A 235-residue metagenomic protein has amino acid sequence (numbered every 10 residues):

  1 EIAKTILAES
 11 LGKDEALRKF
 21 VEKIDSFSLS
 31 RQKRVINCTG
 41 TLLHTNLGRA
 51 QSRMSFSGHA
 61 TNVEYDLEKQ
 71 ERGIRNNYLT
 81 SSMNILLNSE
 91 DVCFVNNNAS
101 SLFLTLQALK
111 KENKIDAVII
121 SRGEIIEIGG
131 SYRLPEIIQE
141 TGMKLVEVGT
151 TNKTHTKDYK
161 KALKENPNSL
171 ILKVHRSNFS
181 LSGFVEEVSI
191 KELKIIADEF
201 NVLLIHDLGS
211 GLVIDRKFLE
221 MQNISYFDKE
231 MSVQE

Functional and structural regions predicted by a protein language model:
E1-D25: Long amphipathic alpha-helical segments
I2-K4, C38-T39, G48-Q70: Glycine-rich phosphate-binding segment of PLP-dependent enzymes
K13-D14, Q32-K33, N201-I205: Flexible, glycine/charged-enriched surface loops at secondary-structure junctions
E22-L29, I126-Y132: Long alpha-helical, hydrophobic tracts
D25-Q51: N-terminal Rossmann-like NAD(P)+-binding subdomain of aldehyde/semialdehyde dehydrogenases
S28-C38, N62-I74, D91-V92: Short, flexible active-site-proximal loops enriched in glycine and acidic residues
L42-N46, D66, I119-S121: Short glycine-rich or small-residue beta-strand-to-loop segments that form or flank ligand, phosphate, metal/Fe-S
Q70-E235: Conserved PLP-enzyme active-site core in the AAT-like
